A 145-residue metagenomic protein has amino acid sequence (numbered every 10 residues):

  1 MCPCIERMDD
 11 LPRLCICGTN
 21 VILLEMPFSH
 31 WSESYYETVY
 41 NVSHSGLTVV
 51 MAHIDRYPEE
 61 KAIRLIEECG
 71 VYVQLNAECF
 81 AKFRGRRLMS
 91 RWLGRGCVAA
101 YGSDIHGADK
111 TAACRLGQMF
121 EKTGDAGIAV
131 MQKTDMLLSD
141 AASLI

Functional and structural regions predicted by a protein language model:
M1-C69: Extended substrate/RNA-proximal surfaces in nucleic-acid metabolism proteins
C2-P3, R56-K61, F80-F83, H106-T111: Active-site environment of divalent metal-dependent phosphoester hydrolases
M8-D10, Y36-E37, I63, R84-L93 (+1 more regions): Charged helix-capping and loop-helix junction motifs
M26, H53-I54, L75-A77, I105: A cross-domain feature marking catalytic cores of carbohydrate-active enzymes and several ubiquitous metabolic/repair
V49, V73, A99: Hydrophobic anchor at the start of a short beta-strand that flanks the dinucleotide cofactor-binding loop
G70-K82: His/Asp/Glu-enriched short active-site or ligand-binding loop at hydrolase and phosphoryl-transfer sites
C97-A113: Short acidic/histidine-rich active-site segments
Q118-I145: Mid-to-C-terminal alpha-helical segments outside catalytic/metal-binding sites
